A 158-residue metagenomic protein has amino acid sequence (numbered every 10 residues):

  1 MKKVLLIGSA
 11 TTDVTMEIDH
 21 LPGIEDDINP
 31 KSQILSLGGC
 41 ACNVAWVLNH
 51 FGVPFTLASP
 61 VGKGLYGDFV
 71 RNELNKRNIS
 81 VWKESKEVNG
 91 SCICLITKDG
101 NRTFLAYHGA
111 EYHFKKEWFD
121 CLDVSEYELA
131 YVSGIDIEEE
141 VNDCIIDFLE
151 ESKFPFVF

Functional and structural regions predicted by a protein language model:
M1-A10, T56, R71-E84, K98-F158: Ribokinase/PfkB-type carbohydrate-kinase core domain
M1-P60, Y66-F69: Glycine-rich phosphate/adenosyl-contacting loop at the front of the ribokinase-like
P30-K31, C92, F154: Long alpha-helical scaffolds
C40-C42, C92-C94, C121, C144: Generic recognition of cysteine residues
W46, S91-L95, T103: Short beta-strand scaffold segments in enzyme catalytic cores
F51, R77, E87-G90: Short, basic and Ser/Thr-rich N-terminal targeting/leader segments
V61-G62, I135: N-terminal glycine-rich "phosphate-gripper" loop used for MgATP/nucleotide binding and carboxylate activation
G64-L65, V88: Short alpha-helical
